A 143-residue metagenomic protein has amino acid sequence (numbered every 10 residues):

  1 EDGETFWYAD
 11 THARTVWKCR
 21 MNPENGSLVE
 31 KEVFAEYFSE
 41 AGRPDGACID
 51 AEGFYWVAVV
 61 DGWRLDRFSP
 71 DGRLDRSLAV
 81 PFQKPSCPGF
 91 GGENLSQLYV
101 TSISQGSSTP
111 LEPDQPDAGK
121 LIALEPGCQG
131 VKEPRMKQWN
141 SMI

Functional and structural regions predicted by a protein language model:
E1-F6, E36-Y55, F82-S96, M142-I143: Beta-rich, blade/repeat-based domains predominating in secreted/periplasmic proteins but also intracellular
F6-H12, Y55-V60, Q97-G106: Conserved beta-strand positions in repeat-built beta-propeller and related beta-rich domains
H12, E30, R43, D61 (+2 more regions): Beta-rich catalytic cores
R14-W17, W63-L65, G106-S108, L121: Structural signal for beta-propeller blades
C19-S27, E125-V131: Short loop/turn segments immediately following beta-strands, especially the blade-tip and inter-blade linker loops
E30-Y37, R73-L78: A short beta-strand motif characteristic of beta-propeller blades
D66-R76, Q83, G92, L98 (+1 more regions): Flexible "stalk/tail and boundary" regions
G89-I143: Blade-level signature of beta-propeller repeat domains, shared across WD40, Kelch, NHL, RCC1 and BNR/Asp-box propellers
